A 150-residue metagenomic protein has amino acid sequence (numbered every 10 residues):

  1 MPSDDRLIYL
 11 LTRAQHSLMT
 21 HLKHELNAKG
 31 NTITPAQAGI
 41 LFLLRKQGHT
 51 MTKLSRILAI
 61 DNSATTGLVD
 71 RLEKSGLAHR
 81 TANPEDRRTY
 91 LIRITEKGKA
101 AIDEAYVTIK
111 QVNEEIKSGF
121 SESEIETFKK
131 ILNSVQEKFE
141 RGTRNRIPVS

Functional and structural regions predicted by a protein language model:
M1, S123-S150: C-terminal regulatory/oligomerization modules of transcriptional regulators
M1-K29: N-terminal leader segment of winged-helix/HTH proteins
Q15, F42-K46, Y106: Short, locally clustered residues in the helix-turn-helix/winged-helix DNA-binding domain
M19, D70-K130: Charged, amphipathic alpha-helical coiled-coil/dimerization segments
T20-A64: N-terminal helix-turn-helix DNA-binding core of bacterial DNA-binding proteins
